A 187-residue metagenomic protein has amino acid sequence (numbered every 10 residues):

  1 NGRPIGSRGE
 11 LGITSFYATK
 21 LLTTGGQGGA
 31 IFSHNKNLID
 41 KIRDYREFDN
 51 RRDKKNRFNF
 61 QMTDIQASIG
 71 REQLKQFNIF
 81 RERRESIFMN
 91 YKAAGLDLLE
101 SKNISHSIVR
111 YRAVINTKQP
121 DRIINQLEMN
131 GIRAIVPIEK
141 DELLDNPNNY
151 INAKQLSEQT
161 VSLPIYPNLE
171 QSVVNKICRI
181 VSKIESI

Functional and structural regions predicted by a protein language model:
N1-T23, R52-D53: Conserved active-site segment immediately N-terminal to the catalytic lysine that forms the internal aldimine
P4-R8, I31, A153-K154: Short, hinge-like loop/turn segments at secondary-structure boundaries
L11, G28, K41: Short acidic donor-binding loop at the edge of a beta-strand
I13-S15, G29-N35: Short beta-strand-to-turn element immediately C-terminal to the catalytic PLP-Schiff-base lysine in fold type I
K20, G29, R46-N50: Short, well-ordered alpha-helical segments in soluble proteins
T24-G28, G70: Adenylate-forming
G25, F32, R84: Conserved catalytic core of Hanks-type protein kinase domains
K36-I187: PLP-dependent aminotransferase class I/II
